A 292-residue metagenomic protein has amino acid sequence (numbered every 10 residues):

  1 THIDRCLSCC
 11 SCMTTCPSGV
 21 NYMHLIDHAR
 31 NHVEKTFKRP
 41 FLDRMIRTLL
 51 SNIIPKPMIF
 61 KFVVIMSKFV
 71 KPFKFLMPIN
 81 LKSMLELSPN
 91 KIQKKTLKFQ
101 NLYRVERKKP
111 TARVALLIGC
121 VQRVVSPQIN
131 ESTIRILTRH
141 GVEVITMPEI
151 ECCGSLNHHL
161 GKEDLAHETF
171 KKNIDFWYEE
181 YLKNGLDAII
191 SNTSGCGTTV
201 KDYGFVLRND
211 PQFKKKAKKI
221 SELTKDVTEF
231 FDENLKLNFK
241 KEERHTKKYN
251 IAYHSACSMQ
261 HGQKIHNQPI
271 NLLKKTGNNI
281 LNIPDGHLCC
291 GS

Functional and structural regions predicted by a protein language model:
T1, R5-H32, T199: Iron-sulfur cluster-binding cysteine motifs and their immediate structural context in ferredoxin-like electron-transfer
M23-S292: Iron-sulfur cluster-binding electron-transfer modules in prokaryotic oxidoreductases
